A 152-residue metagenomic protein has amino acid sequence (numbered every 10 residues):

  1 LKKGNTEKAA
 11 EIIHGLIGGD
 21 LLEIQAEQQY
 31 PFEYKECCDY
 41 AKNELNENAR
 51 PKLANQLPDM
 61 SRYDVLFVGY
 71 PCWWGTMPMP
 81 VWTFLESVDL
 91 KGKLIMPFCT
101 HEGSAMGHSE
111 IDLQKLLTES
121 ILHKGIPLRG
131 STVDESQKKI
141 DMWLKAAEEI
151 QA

Functional and structural regions predicted by a protein language model:
L1-V68, G75-M77, W82, E86 (+1 more regions): N-terminal beta1-alpha1-beta2 submodule of the flavodoxin-like/Rossmannoid cofactor-binding fold
K2, P71-W73, E102-G103, R129: Short beta->alpha junction loops/turns
G19-L22, K93, L122-H123: Secondary-structure boundary/capping residues
M60, E86-G92, L116-L117: Short, conserved loop/helix-junction motifs that constitute active-site signature segments in enzyme catalytic cores
R62-L66, G92-L94, S120-I121: Loop/turn elements at helix/coil->beta-strand transitions in domains of secreted/extracellular proteins
F67, L90, H101: Short glycine/serine/threonine-biased micro-segments
V68-G69, P97: Redox-cofactor binding/interface segments in oxidoreductases and associated redox assembly factors
M96-E135: Short, glycine-/small-residue-rich phosphate/pyrophosphate-handling segment
